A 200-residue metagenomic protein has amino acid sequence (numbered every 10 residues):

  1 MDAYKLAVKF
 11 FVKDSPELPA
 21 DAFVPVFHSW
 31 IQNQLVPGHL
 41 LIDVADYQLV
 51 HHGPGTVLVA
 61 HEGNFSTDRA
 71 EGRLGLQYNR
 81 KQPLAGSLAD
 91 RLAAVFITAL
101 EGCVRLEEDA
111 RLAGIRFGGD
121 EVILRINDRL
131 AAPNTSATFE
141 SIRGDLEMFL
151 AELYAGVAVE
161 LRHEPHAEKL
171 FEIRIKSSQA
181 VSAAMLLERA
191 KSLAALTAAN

Functional and structural regions predicted by a protein language model:
M1, L58-V59, F65-G72, G114-G118 (+1 more regions): Short glycine/proline-enriched loop/turn "hinge" motifs that connect secondary-structure elements and lie
Y4-L6, F117-S136: Short glycine-rich, basic-tinged beta-strand/loop micro-motifs
V12-S66: N-terminal low-complexity, intrinsically disordered segments
D14-P25, G86-D90, P133-F139, V181-L186: Short, conserved charged micro-motifs
H61-D90, L187-N200: Intrinsically disordered, low-complexity regulatory segments enriched in Ser/Thr/Pro and charged residues
A85-I123: Surface-exposed beta-loop interaction hotspot
L130-Y154: Short, hydrophobic/π-rich interface segment
H163-L187: C-terminal edge-of-domain segments
